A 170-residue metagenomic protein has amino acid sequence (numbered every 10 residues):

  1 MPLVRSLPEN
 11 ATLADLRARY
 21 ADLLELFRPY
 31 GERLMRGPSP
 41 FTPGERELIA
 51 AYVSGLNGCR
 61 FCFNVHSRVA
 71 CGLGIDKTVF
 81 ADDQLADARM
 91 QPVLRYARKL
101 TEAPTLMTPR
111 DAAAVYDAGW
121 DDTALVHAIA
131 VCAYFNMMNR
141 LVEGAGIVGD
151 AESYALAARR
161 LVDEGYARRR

Functional and structural regions predicted by a protein language model:
M1-R170: Hydrophobic alpha-helical segments
